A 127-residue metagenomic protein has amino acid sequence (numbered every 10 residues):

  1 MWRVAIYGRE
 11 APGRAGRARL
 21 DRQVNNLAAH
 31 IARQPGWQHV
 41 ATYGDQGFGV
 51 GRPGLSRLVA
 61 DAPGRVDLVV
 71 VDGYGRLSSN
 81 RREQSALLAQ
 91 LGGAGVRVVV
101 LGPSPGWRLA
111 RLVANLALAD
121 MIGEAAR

Functional and structural regions predicted by a protein language model:
M1-R127: Short, structured surface patches at the beginning of a domain
